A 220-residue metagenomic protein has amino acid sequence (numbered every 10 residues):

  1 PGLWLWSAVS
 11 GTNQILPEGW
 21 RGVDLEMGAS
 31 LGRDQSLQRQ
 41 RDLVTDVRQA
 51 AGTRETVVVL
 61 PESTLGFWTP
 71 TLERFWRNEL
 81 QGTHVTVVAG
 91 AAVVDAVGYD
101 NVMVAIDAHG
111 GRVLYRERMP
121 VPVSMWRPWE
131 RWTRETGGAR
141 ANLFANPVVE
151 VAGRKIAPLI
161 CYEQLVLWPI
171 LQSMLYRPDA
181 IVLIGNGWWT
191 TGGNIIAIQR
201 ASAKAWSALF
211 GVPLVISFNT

Functional and structural regions predicted by a protein language model:
G2-L80, H84-T86: Membrane-interface segments at or immediately adjacent to transmembrane helices that form the boundary between
L65-V85, A89, V93-T220: Solvent-exposed soluble domains appended to multi-pass membrane proteins
